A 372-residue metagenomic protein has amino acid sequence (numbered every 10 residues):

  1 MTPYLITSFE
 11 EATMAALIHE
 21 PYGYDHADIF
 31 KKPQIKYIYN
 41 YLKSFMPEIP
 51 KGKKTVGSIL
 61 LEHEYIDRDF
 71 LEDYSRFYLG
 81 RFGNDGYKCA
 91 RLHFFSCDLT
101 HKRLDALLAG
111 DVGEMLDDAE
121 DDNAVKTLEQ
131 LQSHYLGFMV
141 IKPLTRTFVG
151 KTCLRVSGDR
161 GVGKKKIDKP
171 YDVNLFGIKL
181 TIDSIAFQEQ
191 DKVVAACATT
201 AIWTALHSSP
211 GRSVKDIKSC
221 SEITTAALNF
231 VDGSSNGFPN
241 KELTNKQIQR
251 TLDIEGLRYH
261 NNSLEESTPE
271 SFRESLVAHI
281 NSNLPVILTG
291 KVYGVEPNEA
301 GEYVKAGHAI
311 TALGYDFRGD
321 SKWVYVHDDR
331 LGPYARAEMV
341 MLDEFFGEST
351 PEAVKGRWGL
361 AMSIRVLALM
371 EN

Functional and structural regions predicted by a protein language model:
M1, M14-A15, I29, I35-Y41 (+6 more regions): Intrinsic structural disorder
M1-D168, Y315-N372: Noncatalytic regulatory segments and standalone regulatory/sensor domains
T2-Y24, G163-S235: Active-site nucleophile-adjacent alpha helix/oxyanion-hole segment immediately C-terminal to the catalytic cysteine
Y78, A201, A205, S209 (+2 more regions): Hydrophobic, Leu/Ile/Phe/Ala-enriched alpha-helical segments that form helix-helix packing faces
E189-A196, T200, L243, Q247 (+2 more regions): Short, well-structured alpha-helical interface segments that form or flank functional binding sites
P210-S263, S267-E270: Long, K/E/R/D-enriched contiguous segments that form extended
D253-A335: Active-site-adjacent substructure of cysteine-protease-like catalytic cores
